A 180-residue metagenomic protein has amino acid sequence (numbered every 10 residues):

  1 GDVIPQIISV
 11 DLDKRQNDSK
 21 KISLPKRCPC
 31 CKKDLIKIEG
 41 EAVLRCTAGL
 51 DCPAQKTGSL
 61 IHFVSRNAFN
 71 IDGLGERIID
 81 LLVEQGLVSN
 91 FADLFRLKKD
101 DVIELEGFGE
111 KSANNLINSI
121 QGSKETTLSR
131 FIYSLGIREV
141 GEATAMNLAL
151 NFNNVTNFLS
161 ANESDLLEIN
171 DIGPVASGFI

Functional and structural regions predicted by a protein language model:
D2-I180: Accessory alpha-helical DNA-binding modules that contact the DNA backbone or grooves
